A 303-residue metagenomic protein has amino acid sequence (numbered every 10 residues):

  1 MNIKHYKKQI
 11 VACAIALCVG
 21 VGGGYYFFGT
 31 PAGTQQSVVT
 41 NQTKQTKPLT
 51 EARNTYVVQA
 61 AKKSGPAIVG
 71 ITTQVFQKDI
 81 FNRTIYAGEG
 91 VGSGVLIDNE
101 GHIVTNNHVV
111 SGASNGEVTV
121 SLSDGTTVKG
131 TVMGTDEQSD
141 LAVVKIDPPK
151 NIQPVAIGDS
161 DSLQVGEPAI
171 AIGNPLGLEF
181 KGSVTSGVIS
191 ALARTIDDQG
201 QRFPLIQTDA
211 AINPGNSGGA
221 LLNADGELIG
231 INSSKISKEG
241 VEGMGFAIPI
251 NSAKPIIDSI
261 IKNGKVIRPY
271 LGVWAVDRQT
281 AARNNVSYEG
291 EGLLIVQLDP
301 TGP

Functional and structural regions predicted by a protein language model:
M1-A32: Single-pass membrane-anchoring alpha-helices
Q9-I10, F27-N284, Y288-E291, P300-T301: Serine-dependent protease modules
